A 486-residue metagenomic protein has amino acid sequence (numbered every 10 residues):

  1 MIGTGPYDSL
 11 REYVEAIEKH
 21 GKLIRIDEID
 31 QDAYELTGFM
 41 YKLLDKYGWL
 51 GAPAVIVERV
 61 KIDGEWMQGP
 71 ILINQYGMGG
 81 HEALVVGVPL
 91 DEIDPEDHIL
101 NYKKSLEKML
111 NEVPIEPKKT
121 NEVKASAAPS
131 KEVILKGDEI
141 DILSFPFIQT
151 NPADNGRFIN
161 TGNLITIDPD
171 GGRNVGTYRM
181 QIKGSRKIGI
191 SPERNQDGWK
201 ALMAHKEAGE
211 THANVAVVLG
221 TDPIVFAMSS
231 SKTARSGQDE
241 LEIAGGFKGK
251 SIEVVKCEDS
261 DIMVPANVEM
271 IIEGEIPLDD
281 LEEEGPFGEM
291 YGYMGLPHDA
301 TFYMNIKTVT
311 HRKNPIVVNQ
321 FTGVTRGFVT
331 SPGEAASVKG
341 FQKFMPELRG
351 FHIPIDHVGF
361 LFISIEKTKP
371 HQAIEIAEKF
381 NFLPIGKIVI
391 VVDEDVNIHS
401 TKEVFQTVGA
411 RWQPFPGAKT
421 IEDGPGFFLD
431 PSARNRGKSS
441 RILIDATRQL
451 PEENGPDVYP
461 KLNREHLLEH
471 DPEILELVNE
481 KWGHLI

Functional and structural regions predicted by a protein language model:
M1-I486: Extended, highly charged
